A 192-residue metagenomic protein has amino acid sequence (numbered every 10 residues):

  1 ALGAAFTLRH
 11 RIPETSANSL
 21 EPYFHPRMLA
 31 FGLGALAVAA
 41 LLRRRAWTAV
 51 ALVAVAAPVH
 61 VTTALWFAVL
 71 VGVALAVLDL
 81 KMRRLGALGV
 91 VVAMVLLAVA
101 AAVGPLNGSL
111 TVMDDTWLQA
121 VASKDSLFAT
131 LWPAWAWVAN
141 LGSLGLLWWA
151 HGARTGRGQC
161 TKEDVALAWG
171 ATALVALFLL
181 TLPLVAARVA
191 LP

Functional and structural regions predicted by a protein language model:
A1-L41, P192: Membrane-interface micro-motifs in multi-pass membrane enzymes
L2-A4, L29, L33-G34, V55 (+4 more regions): Hydrophobic faces of alpha-helical transmembrane segments in multi-pass integral membrane proteins
S19, G72-L78: Short, Lys/Arg-enriched charge-dense amphipathic segments
H25, V55, A134-V138: Hydrophobic alpha-helical transmembrane segments of multi-pass membrane proteins
V38-A40, W47-V61, F67-G72, V90-L97: Membrane-interface alpha helices of multi-pass inner-membrane proteins
R44-A49, K81-R84: Membrane-helix interface segments
V61-F67, A76-P192: Transmembrane catalytic cores of multi-pass membrane glycosyltransferases and polysaccharide-assembly enzymes
